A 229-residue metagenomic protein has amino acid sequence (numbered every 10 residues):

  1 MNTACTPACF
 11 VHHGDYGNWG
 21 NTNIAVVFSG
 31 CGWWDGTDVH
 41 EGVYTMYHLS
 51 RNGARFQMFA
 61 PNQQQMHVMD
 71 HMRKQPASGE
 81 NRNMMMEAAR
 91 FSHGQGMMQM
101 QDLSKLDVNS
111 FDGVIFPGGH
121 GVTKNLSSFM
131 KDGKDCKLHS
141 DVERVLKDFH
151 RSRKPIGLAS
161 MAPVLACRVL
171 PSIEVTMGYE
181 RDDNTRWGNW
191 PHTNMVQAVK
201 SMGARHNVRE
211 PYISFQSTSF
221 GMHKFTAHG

Functional and structural regions predicted by a protein language model:
M1-G20: N-terminal mitochondrial targeting presequence
A4-C5, M86-G96: Short coil-to-helix leader/linker segments, especially the first N-terminal amphipathic alpha-helix with its helix
G17, A25-Q57, Q64, G79-N81 (+1 more regions): Active-site-adjacent pocket-lining segments in enzyme domains
F59-E87: N-terminal beta-loop-helix "entrance" segment that forms/cooperates in small-molecule cofactor or anionic ligand
